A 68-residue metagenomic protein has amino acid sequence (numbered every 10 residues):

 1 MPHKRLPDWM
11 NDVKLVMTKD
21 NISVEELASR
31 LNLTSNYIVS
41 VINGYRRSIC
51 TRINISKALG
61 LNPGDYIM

Functional and structural regions predicted by a protein language model:
M1-I22: A short, Lys/Arg-rich alpha-helix, primarily the initiator
N11, I49-C50: A generic alpha-helix surface/boundary motif
L27-A28: Short alpha-helical "recognition helix" segments of helix-turn-helix
L33-R47: Recognition helix of helix-turn-helix/homeodomain-like DNA-binding domains that insert into the DNA major groove
C50-D65: DNA major-groove recognition helix of helix-turn-helix/homeodomain DNA-binding modules
M68: Phosphate-coordinating loops and pocket residues in cytosolic domains that bind phosphorylated ligands
